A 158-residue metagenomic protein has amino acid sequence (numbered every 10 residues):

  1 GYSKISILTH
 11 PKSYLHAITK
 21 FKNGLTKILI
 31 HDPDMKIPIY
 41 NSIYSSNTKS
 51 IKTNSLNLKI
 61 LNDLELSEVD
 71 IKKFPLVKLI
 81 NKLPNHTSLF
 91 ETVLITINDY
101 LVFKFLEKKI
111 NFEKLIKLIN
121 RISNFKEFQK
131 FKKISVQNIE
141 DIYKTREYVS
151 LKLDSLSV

Functional and structural regions predicted by a protein language model:
G1-V158: Catalytic, metal-anchored helix/loop core of enzyme active sites in primary metabolism
